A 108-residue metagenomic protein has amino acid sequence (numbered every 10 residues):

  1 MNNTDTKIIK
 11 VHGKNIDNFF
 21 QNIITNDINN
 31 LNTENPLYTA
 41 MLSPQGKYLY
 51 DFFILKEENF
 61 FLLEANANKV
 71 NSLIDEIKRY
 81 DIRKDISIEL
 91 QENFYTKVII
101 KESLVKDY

Functional and structural regions predicted by a protein language model:
M1-Y108: Basic, glycine/lysine-rich polyanion-binding surfaces/domains
